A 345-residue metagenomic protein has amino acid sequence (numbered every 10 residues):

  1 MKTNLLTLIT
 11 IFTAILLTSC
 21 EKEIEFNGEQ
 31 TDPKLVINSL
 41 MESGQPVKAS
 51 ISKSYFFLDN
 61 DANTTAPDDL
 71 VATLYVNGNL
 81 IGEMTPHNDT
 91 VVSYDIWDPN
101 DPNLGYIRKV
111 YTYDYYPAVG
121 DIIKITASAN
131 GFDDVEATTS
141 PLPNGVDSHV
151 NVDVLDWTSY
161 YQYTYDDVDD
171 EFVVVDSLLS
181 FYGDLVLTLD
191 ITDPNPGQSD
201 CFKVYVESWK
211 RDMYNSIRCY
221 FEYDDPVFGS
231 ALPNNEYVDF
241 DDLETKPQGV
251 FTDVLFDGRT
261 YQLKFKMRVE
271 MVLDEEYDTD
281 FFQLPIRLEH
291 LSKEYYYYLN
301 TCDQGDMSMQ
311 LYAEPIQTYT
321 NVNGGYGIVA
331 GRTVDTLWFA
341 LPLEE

Functional and structural regions predicted by a protein language model:
M1-L8: Bacterial N-terminal signal peptides that target proteins for export
T10-A14: Hydrophobic helical h-region of N-terminal Sec-dependent signal peptides in bacterial secretory/periplasmic proteins
L16-S19: C-terminal motif of bacterial Sec signal peptides marking the signal peptidase cleavage site
E21-E345: A sequence/structural signal for flexible, mid-protein segments enriched in small/helix-disrupting residues
